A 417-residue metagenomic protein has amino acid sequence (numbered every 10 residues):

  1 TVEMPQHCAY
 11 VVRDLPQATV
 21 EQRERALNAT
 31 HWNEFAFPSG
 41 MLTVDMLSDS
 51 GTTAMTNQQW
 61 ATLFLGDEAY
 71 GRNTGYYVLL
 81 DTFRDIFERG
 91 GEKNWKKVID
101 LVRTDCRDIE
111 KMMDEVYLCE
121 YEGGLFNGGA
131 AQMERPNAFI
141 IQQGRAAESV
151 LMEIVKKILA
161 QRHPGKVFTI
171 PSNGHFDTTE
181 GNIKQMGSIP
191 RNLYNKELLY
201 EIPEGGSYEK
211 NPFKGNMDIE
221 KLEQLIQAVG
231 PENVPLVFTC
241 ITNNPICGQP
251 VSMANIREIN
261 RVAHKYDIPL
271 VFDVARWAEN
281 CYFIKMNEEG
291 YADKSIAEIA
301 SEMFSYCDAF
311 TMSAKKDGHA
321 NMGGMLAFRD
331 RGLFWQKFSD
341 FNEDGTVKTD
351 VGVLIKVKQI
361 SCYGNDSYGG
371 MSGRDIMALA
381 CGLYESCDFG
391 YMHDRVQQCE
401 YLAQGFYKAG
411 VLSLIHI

Functional and structural regions predicted by a protein language model:
V2-H31, D49, Q59, G71-V78 (+2 more regions): Conserved PLP-enzyme active-site core in the AAT-like
W32-A54, N73: Conserved oxyanion/phosphate-binding beta-strand-loop segments in alpha/beta enzyme cores
M55-L65: A short, surface-exposed helix-loop junction/capping segment
I415-I417: Conserved small/polar residues in nucleotide/adenosyl-binding loops
